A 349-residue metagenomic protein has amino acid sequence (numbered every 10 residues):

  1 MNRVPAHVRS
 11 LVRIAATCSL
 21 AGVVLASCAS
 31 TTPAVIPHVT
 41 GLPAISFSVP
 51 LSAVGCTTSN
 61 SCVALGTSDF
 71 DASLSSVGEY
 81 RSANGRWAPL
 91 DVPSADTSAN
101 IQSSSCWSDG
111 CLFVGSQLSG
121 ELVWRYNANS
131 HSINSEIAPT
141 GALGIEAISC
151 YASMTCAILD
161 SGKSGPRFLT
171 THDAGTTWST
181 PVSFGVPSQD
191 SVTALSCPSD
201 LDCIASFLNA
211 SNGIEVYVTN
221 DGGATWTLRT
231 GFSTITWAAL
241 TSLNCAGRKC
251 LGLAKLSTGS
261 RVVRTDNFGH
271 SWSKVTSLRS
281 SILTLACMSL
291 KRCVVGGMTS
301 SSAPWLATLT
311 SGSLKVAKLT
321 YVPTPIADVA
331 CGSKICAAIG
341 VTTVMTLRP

Functional and structural regions predicted by a protein language model:
N2-C18: Bacterial N-terminal signal peptides that target proteins for export
A26-S27: C-terminal motif of bacterial Sec signal peptides marking the signal peptidase cleavage site
S30-P349: Residue-level hotspots at or immediately adjacent to binding/recognition sites across diverse folds
